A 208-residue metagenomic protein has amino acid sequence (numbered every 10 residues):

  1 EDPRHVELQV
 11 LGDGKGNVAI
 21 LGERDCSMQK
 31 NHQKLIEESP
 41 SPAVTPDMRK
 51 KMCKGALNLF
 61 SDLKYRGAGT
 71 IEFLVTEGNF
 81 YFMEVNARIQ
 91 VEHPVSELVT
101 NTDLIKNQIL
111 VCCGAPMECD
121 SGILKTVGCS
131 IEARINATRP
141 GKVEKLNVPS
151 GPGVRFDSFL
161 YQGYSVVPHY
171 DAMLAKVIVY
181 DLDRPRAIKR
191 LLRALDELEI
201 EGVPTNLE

Functional and structural regions predicted by a protein language model:
E1-E208: ATP-dependent carboxylate activation and anion-phosphoryl transfer catalytic cores that bind Mg-ATP to form
